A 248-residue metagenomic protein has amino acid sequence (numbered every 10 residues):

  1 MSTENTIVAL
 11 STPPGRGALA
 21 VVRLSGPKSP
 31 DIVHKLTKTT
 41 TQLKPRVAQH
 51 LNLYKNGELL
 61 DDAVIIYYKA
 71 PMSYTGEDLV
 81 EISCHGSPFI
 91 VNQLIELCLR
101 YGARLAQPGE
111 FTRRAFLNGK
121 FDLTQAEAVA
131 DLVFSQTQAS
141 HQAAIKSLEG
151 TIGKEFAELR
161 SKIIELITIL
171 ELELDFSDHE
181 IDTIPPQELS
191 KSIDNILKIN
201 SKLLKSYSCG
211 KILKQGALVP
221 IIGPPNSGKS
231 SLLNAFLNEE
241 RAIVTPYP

Functional and structural regions predicted by a protein language model:
M1-Q142, K146, G150: A glycine-rich (often HGG/GG-containing) alpha/beta subdomain
E4, K120-I199, L203: Long, non-coiled-coil amphipathic alpha-helical linker/lever segments that couple catalytic cores to other domains
I7, I32, I65-I66, I82 (+10 more regions): Weak global preference for isoleucine
R16, A20-L24, L36-K38, I169-P248: Conserved G1/Walker A P-loop phosphate-binding module
S29, V91, R113, R160-I163 (+2 more regions): Alpha-helical structural signal
L51, Y67, A103, F156-L159 (+3 more regions): Generic detector of bulky aromatic hydrophobic side chains
